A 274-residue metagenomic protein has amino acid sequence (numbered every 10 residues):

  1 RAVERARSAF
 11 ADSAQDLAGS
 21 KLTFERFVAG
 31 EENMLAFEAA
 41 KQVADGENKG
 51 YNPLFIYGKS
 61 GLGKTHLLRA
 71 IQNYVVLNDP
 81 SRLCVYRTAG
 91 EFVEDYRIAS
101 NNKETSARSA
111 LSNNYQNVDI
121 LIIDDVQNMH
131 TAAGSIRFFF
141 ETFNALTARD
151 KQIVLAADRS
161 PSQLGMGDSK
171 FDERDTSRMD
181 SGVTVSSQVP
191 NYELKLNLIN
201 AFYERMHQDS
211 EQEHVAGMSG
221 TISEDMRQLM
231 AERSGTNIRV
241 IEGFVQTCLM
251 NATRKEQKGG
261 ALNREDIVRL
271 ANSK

Functional and structural regions predicted by a protein language model:
S13-L35: Dynamic helix-loop-helix/coil hinge segments at AAA+ ATPase domain boundaries and subdomain interfaces
N48-R69: Walker A/P-loop nucleotide-binding motif
V76, P80-I120, H130: Short glycine-rich substrate-engagement loop in P-loop NTPases that contacts/grips substrate
A99-K103, P161-S181: Short regulatory helix/loop adjacent to the ATP-binding pocket of P-loop NTPases
T131, I136-D158, K170-S177: Conserved catalytic/switch belt of AAA+ P-loop NTPases
L164-G167, G182-K195: Conserved AAA+ ATPase "SRH/arginine-finger" region at the nucleotide-binding site
Q212-R233: Short conserved motifs of the RecA-like P-loop NTPase core
Q228-E232, R239-R254: C-terminal helical "lid" of AAA+/P-loop NTPase domains
